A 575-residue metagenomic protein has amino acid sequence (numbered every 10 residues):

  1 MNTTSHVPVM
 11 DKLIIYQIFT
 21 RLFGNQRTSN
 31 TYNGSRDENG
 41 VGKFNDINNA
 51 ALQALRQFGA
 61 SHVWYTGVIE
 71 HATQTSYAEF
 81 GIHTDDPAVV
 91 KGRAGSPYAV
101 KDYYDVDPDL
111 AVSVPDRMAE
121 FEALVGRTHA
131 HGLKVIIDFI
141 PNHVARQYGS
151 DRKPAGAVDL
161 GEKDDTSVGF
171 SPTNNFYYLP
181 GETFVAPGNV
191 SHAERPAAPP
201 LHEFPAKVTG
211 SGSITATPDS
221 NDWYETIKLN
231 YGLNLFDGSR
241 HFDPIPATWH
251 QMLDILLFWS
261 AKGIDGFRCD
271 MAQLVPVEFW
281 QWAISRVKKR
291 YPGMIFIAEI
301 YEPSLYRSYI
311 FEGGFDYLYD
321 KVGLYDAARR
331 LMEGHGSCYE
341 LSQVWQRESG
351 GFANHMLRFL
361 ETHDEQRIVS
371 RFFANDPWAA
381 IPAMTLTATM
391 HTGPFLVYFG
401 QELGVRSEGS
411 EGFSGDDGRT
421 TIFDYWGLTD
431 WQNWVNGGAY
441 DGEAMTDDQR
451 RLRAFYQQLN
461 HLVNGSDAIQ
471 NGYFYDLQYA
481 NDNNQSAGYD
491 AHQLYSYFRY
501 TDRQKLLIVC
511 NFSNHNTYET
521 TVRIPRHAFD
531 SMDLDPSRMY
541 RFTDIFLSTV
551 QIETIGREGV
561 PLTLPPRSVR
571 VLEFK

Functional and structural regions predicted by a protein language model:
M1-K134, N142-F170, S220-D222, K228-L229 (+4 more regions): N-terminal structural segment of carbohydrate-active enzymes
H6-I15, F19, A99-V100, D109-G126 (+9 more regions): Alpha-amylase-like alpha-glycosidases and glucanotransferases acting on alpha-linked glucans and related
T20-L22, I69, D107-L110, P141-H143 (+8 more regions): Short, flexible loop/turn elements at secondary-structure junctions
G24-R27, H71-Y77, H143-S150, V275-F279 (+4 more regions): Short catalytic/ligand-binding loop motif for oxyanion handling, primarily in non-cytosolic enzymes, centered on
Q26, T73, A88-K91, G350-A353 (+2 more regions): Loop/helix patches that line or flank the sugar-binding groove of alpha-linked glycan CAZymes
G266, R538-R557: Solvent-exposed beta-strand/loop surfaces of large extracellular or lumenal domains
I552-K575: C-terminal beta-strand-rich structural cap/linker in extracellular carbohydrate-active enzymes
